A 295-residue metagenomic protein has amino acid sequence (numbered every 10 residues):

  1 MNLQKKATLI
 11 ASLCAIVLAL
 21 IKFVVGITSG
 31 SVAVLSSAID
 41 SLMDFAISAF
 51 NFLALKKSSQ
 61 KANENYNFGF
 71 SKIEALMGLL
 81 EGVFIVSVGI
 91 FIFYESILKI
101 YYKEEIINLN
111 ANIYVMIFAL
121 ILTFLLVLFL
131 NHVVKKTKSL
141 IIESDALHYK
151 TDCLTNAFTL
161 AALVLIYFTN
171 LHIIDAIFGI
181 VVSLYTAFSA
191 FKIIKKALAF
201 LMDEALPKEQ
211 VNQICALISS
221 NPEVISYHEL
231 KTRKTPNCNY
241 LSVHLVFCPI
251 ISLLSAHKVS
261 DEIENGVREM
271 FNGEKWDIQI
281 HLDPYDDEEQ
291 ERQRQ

Functional and structural regions predicted by a protein language model:
N2-C14, L18-I21, I27-Q295: Alpha-helical transmembrane segments and adjacent TM-loop junctions that form the membrane-embedded core of multi-pass
